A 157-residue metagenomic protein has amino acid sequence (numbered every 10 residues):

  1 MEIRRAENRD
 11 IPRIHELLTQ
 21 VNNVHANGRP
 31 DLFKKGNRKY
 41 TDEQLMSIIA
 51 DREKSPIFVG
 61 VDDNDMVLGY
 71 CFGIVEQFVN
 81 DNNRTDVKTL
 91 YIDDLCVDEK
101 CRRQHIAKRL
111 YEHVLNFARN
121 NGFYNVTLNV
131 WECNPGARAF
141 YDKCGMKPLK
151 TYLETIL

Functional and structural regions predicted by a protein language model:
E2-E16: A short beta-loop-alpha structural element at the N-terminal edge of CoA-dependent acyl/N-acetyltransferase catalytic
N23-M46: Conserved GNAT-fold acetyl-CoA-binding loop/helix
E43-V59: A short helix-loop-beta-strand connector motif used in the catalytic cores of GNAT acetyltransferases and, in some
V59, M66-V75, Y91, C96: Conserved beta-strand in the GNAT
D94-V97, R103-N116, K143: Conserved acetyl-CoA-binding loop-helix of GNAT-fold acetyltransferases
K108, N120, E132-K150: Conserved active-site alpha-helix within GNAT-family acetyltransferase domains
A118-N129: Conserved GNAT acetyl-CoA-binding A-motif
T127-A137, E154-L157: Conserved beta-strand-loop-alpha-helix junction that forms the acyl-donor binding cleft
